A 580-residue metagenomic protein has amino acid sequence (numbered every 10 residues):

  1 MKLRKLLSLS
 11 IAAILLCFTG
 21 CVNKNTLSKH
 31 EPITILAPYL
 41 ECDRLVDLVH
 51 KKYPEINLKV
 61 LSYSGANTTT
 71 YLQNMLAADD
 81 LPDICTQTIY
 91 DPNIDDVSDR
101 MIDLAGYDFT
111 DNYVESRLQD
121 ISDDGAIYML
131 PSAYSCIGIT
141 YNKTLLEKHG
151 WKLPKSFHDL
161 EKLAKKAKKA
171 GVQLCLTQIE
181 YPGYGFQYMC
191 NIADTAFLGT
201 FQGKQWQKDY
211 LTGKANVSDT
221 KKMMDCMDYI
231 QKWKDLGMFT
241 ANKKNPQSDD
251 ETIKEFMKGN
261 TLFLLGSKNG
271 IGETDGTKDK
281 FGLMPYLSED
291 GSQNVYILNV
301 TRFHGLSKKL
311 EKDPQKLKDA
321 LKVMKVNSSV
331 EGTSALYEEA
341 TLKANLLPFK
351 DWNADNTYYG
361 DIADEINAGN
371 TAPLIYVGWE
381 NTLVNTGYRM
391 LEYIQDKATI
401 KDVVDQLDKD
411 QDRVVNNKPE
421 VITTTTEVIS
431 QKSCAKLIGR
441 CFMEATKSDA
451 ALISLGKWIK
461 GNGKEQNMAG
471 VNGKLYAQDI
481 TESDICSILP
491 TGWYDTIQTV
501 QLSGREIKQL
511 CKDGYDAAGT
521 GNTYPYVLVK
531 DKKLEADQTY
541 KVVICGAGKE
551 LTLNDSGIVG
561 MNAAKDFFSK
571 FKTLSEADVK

Functional and structural regions predicted by a protein language model:
L6-S8, C21-N93, L153, S292 (+3 more regions): Conserved N-terminal structural module of periplasmic/extracytoplasmic solute-binding proteins
E41-C42, L298, A340-K343, A354 (+1 more regions): C-terminal capping/gating helix-and-loop segments adjacent to ligand/active sites or protein-protein/ligand interfaces
K51, D275-E339: Extracytoplasmic/periplasmic substrate-recognition and gating elements
D83, T110-L146, L174, E289-I297 (+1 more regions): A structural signal for short loop-to-beta-strand junctions that line the ligand-binding cleft of periplasmic/secreted
T88-I137, K152, G282-M284: Hinge/lid segment of periplasmic solute-binding proteins
Y128, E161-A215: Extracytoplasmic/periplasmic solute-binding protein
L211-K244: Glycine-centered hinge/linker elements that transmit conformational signals in sensory and ligand-binding systems
N416-K580: Catalytic centers of hydrolytic enzymes
